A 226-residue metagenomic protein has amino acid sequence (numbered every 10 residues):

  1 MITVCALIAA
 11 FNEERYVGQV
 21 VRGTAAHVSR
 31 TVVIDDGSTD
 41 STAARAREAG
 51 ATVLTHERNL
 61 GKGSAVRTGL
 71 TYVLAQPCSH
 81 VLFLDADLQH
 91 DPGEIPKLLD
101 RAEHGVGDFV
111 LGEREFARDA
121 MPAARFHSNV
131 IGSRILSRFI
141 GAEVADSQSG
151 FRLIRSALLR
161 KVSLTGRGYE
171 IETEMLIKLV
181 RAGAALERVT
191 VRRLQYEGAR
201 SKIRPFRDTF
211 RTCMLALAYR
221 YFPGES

Functional and structural regions predicted by a protein language model:
T3-C5, E174: Cell-envelope/extracellular polymer assembly enzymes that use nucleotide-activated donors
C5-A9, V32, T55: Short hydrophobic beta-strand elements that form part of the catalytic alpha/beta core underpinning NDP-sugar/donor
I8-A26: Short, well-formed alpha-helical segments that are part of the catalytic scaffolds of diverse glycosyltransferases
R15-Q19, D40-A49: Acidic helix N-cap motif at the loop->helix transition within catalytic regions of sugar-transfer enzymes
D35-A44, L88: A conserved acidic beta->alpha catalytic loop
E57-A75, P92-Y169, L194-L217, Y221 (+1 more regions): Acceptor/aglycone-binding surface of glycosyltransferases and processive sugar-polymer synthases
C78-Q89: Short beta-strand-to-loop acidic/aromatic patch adjacent to the donor-nucleotide binding site
L158-V162, G168-A185: A short, conserved alpha-helix in the catalytic core of glycosyltransferases
